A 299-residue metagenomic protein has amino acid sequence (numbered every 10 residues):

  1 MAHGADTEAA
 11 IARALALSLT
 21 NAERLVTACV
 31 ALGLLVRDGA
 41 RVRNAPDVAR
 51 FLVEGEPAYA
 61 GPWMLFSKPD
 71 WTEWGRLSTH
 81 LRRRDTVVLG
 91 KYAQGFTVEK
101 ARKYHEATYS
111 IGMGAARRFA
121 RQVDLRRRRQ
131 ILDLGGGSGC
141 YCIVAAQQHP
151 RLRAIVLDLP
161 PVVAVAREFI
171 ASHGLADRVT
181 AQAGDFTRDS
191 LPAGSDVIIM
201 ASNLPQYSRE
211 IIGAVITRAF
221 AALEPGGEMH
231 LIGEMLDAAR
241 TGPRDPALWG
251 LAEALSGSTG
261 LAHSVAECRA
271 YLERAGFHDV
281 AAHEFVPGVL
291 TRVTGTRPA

Functional and structural regions predicted by a protein language model:
M1-A31, V36, G136-A299: Alpha-helical subdomain
A2, A14, E23-R129: Conserved Class I S-adenosyl-L-methionine-dependent methyltransferase catalytic core
P46-F51, V87-Y92, M113-A115, G135-Y141 (+2 more regions): Short hydrophobic/aromatic-rich motifs at helix boundaries and adjacent loops
R127-G137: Conserved class I S-adenosyl-L-methionine
